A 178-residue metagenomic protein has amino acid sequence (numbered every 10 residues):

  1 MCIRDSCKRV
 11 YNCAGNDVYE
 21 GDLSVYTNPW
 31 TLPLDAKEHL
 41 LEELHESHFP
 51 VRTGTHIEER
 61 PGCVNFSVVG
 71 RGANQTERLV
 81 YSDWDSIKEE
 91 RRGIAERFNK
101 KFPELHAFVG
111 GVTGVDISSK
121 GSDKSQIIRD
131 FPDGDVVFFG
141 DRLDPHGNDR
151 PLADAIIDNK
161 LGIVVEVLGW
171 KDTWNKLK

Functional and structural regions predicted by a protein language model:
R4-H56: Active-site phosphate-binding/coordination module
V10, A107, V164-V165: Generic structural signal for residues in well-ordered beta-strands
V10, F66, D149: Terminal peptide-recognition signature
Y11-A14, G111, L168-K171: Residues at the C-termini of beta-strands that transition into short coil/loop
G21-D22, T76, N148-R150: Short glycine-/acidic-enriched loop or helix-start segments at secondary-structure transitions that form or flank
P50-V137, P145: Conserved acidic, metal-coordinating active-site core of Asp-based, Mg2+-dependent phosphoryl-transfer enzymes
S118-K178: Mg2+-dependent phosphoryl-transfer enzymes with acidic/Ser/Thr/Gly-rich catalytic loops
